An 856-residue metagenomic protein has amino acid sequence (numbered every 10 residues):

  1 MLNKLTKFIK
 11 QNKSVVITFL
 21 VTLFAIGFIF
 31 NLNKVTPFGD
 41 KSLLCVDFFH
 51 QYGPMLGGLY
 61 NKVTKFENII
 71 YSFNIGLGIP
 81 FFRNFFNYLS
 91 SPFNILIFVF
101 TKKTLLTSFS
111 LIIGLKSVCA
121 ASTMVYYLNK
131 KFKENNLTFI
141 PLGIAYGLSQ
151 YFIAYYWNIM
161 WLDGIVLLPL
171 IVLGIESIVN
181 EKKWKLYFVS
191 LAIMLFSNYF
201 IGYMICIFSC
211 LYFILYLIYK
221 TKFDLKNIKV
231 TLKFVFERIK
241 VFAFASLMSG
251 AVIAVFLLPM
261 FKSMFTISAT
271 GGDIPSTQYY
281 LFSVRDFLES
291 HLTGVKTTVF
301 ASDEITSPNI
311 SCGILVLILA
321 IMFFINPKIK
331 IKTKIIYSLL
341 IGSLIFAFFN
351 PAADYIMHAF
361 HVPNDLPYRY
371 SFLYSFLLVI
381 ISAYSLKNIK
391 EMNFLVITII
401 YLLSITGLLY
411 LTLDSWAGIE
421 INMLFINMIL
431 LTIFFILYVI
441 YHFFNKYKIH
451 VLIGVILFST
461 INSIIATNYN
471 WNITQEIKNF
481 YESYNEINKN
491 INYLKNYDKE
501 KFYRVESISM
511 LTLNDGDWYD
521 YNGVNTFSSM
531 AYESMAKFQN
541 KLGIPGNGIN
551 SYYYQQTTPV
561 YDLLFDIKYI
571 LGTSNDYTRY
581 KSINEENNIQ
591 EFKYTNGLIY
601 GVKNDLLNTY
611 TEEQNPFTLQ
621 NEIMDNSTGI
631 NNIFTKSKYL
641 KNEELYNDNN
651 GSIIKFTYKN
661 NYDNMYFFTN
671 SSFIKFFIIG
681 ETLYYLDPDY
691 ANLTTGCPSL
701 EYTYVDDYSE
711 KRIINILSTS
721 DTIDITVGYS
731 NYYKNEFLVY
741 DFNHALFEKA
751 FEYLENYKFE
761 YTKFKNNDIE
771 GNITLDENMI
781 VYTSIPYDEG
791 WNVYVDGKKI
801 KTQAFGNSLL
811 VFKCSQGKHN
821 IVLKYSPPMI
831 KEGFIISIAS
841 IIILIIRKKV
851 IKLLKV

Functional and structural regions predicted by a protein language model:
M1-V35, V230-K233, E237-F242, V439-I456 (+1 more regions): Start-transfer (signal-anchor) and selected internal transmembrane alpha helices of multi-pass inner/ER membrane
N3-I9, L56, N631-V856: Active-site-proximal, structured, solvent-exposed surfaces of multi-pass membrane proteins that position macromolecular
L5-R83, F480-D517: Hydrophobic alpha-helical membrane-insertion signals
N31-F132, N136-P169, I193, S197-F200 (+2 more regions): Active-site lumenal/periplasmic loops and adjacent helix-entry segments of GT-C-fold, multi-pass membrane
V46, H50-N61, F86, P92 (+10 more regions): Periplasmic/ER-lumenal interhelical loops and adjacent helix-loop junctions in multi-pass membrane proteins
R83, F458-Y481, Y493-L564, Y594-T628 (+3 more regions): Extracytoplasmic/lumenal acceptor-recognition loop(s) of multi-pass membrane glycoenzymes
S117-Y127, K131, N136-T221, R238-F261 (+3 more regions): Membrane-embedded helix bundles of polyisoprenyl
I178-K182, I201, I335-M357, H361-E486 (+3 more regions): Contiguous transmembrane helix-bundle modules in multi-pass membrane proteins
